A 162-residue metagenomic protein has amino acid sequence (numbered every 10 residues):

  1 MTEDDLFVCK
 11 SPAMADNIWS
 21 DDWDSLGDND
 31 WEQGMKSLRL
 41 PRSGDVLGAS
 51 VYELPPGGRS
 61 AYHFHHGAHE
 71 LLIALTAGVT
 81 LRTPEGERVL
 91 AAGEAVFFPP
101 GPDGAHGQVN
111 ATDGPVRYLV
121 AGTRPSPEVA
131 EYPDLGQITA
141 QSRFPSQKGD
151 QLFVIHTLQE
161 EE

Functional and structural regions predicted by a protein language model:
M1-V46, E131-E162: A short, N-terminal "cap"/entry segment at the start of jelly-roll beta-barrel domains of the cupin/DSBH fold
G34-M35, S50-H65, D103: Conserved short histidine dyad/triad with adjacent acidic residue
D45-S50, S60, E70, A77 (+2 more regions): A generic structural signal for short beta-strands and their flanking turns/coil linkers
V51-P55, F64-T83, A121-P125: Short, conserved beta-strand element in jelly-roll/cupin
S60-Y62, R88, A130: Short beta-strand segments
A77, G93, Q108: Short hydrophobic/aromatic patches on the structural cores and recognition surfaces of FHA
P84-G101: Short acidic-glycine-tyrosine-enriched beta hairpin
P100-E128: Ligand-binding loop in jelly-roll beta-barrel domains
